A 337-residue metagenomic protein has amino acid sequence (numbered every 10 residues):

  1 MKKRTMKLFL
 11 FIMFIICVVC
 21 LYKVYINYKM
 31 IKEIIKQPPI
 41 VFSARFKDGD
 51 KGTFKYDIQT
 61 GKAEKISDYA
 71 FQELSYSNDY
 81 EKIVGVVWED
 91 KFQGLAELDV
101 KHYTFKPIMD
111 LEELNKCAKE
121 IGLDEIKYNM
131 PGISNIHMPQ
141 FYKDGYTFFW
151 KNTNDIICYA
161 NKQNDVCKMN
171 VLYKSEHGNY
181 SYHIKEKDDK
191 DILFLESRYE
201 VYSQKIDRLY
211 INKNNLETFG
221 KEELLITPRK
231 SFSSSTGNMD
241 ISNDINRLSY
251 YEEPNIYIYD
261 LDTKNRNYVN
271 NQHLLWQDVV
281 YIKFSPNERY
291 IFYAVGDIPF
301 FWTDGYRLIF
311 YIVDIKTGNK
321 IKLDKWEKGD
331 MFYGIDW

Functional and structural regions predicted by a protein language model:
M1-K7: Positively charged n-region of N-terminal signal peptides that target proteins for export
F11-W337: Sequence signature of WD/YWTD-type beta-propeller architectures
